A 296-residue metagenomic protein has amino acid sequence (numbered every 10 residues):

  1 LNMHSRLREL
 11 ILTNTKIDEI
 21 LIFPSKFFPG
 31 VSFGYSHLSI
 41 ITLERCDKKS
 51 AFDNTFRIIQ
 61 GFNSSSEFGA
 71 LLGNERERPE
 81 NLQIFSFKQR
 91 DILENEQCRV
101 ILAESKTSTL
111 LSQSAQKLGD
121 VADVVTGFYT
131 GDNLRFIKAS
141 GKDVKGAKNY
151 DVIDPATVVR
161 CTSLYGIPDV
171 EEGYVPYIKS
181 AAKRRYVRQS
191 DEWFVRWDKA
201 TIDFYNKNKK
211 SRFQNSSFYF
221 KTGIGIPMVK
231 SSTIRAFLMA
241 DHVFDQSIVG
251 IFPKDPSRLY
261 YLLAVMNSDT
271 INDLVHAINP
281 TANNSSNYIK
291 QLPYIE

Functional and structural regions predicted by a protein language model:
L1-V158, N206, V243-I248, K254-Y260 (+3 more regions): Signature of N6-adenine DNA methyltransferases within the class I
L21, T42, I59, P176-K179 (+5 more regions): Residues in well-ordered beta-strands of folded domains
H37-S39, N54, G173-K179, W193-V195 (+3 more regions): Structural beta-strand/beta-sheet cores of well-ordered domains, especially the beta-sheet scaffolds that support
C46-K48, A182-R185, D191-W193, T201-I202 (+5 more regions): Short, glycine-/Ser/Thr-/acidic-enriched flexible segments
A156-V175, A181, D191, K199 (+2 more regions): Long, K/E/R/D-enriched contiguous segments that form extended
V158, R185-N215, D245: Sequence-specific dsDNA recognition surfaces
P168-V170, F194-R196, I202, S216-Y219 (+2 more regions): Short, surface-exposed loop/turn microsegments at beta-strand edges and helix-strand junctions
S180, S217-I234, H242-F244, L262-H276: Short Ser/Thr-interspersed hydrophobic loop/turn segments at strand-loop and sheet-helix junctions that line or gate
